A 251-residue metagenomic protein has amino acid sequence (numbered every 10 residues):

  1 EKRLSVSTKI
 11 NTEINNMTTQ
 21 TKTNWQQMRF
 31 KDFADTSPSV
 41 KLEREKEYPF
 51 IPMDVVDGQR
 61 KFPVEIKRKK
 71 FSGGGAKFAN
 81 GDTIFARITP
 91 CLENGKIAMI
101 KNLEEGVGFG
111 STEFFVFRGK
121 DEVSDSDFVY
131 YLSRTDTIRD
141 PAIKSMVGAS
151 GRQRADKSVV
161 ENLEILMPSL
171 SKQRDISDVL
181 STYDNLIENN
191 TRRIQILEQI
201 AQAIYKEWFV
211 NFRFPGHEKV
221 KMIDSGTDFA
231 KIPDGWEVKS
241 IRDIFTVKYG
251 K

Functional and structural regions predicted by a protein language model:
E1-K41, L166, L170-I204, G216-K251: Non-catalytic DNA-recognition/assembly elements of restriction-modification systems
M28-A86, E93, M99-I100, I223-A230 (+1 more regions): Sequence-specific dsDNA recognition surfaces
I66, S72-G73, E104, S150 (+1 more regions): A structural connector/turn signal
G74-T135, G148: A short beta-sheet element
V107-F115, V147-S177: A short glycine-rich beta-alpha junction/loop motif
R134-M146, E164-L166: Well-ordered mid-protein domain cores that form the structural environment of catalytic cofactors
